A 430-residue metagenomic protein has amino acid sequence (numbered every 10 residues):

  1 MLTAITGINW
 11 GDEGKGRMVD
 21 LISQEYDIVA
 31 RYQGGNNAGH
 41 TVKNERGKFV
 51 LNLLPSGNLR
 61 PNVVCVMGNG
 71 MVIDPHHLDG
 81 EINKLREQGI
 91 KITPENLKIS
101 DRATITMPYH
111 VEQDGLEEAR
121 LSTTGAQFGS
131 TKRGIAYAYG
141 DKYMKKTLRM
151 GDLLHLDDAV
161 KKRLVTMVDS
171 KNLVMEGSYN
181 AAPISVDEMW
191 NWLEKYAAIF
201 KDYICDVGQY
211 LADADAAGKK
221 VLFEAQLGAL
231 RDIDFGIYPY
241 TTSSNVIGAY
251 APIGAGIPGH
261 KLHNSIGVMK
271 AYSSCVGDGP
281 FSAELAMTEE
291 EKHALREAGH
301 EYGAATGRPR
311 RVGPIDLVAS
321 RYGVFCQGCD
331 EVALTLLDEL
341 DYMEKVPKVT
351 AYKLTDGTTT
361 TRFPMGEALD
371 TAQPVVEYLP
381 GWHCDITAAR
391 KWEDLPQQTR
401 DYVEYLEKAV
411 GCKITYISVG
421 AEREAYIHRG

Functional and structural regions predicted by a protein language model:
M1-G430: Non-transmembrane, aqueous-exposed alpha-helical and coiled segments at domain scale
